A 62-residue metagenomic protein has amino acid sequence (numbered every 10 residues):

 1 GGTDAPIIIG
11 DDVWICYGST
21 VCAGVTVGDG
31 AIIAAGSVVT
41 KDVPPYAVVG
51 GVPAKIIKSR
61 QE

Functional and structural regions predicted by a protein language model:
G1-T3: Surface-exposed acidic, glycine/proline-enriched linker/cap segments that occur as 15-30-residue helix-coil
A5, G10-D11, C16-Y17, C22-A23 (+5 more regions): Left-handed beta-helix
V25, S59-Q61: Conserved catalytic-core motifs of eukaryotic protein kinase domains, centered on the activation segment
G51, E62: Nucleotide-sugar donor-binding patch of glycosyltransferase catalytic domains
A54-I56: Multi-pass alpha-helical transporter architecture, strongest for 12-TM Major Facilitator/SLC carriers used
